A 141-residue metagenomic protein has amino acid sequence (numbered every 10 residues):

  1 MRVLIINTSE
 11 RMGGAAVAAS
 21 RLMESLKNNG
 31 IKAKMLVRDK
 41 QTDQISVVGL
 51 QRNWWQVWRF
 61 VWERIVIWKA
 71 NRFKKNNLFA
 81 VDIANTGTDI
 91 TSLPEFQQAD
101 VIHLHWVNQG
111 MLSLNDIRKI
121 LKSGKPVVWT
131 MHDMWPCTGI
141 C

Functional and structural regions predicted by a protein language model:
M1-Q51, Q97, K122-P126: N-terminal subdomain of nucleotide-sugar transferases
M12, D82, W106-V107: A generic secondary-structure micro-motif detector that highlights 1-2 residue hydrophobic/ambivalent hotspots embedded
M12-G14, T42-S46, G110-S113, W135-I140: Short catalytic/ligand-binding loop motif for oxyanion handling, primarily in non-cytosolic enzymes, centered on
A18, S113-I120: A short acidic, amphipathic alpha-helical/loop segment
N28-V101: A conserved catalytic-core segment of Leloir-type glycosyltransferases
I67-N77, W129-C141: Acceptor-binding helix/loop patch of EC 2.4 sugar-transfer enzymes, predominantly nucleotide-sugar-dependent
T91-L112, P126-H132: Short N-terminal targeting/anchoring amphipathic segment
